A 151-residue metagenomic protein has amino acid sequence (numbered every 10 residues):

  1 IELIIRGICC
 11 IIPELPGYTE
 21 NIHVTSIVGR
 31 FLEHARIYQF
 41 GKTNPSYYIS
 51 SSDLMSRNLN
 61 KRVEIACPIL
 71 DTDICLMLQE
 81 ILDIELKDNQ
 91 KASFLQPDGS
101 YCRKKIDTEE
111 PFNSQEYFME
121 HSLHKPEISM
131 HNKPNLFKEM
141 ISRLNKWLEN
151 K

Functional and structural regions predicted by a protein language model:
I1-K151: PLD/PLD-like phosphodiesterase catalytic module centered on the HKD motif
